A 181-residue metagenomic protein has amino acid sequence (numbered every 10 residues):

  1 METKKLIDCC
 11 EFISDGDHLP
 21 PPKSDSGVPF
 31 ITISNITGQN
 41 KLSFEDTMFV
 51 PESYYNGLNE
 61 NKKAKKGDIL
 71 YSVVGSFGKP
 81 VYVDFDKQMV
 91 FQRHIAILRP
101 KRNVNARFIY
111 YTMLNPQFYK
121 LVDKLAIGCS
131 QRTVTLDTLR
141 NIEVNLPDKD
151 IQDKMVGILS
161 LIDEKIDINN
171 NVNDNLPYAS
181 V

Functional and structural regions predicted by a protein language model:
M1-G16, N141-V181: Non-catalytic DNA-recognition/assembly elements of restriction-modification systems
M1-K4, V104, V134: A broad, structural micro-motif
E2, S26-P29, D46, H94: A generic secondary-structure signal marking the coil-to-beta-strand transition
K4-P22, N35-K66: Sequence-specific dsDNA recognition surfaces
T32-I33, V50-L114: A short beta-sheet element
V73, Q88-A96, I127-V156: A short glycine-rich beta-alpha junction/loop motif
R107-D137: Short, positively charged
